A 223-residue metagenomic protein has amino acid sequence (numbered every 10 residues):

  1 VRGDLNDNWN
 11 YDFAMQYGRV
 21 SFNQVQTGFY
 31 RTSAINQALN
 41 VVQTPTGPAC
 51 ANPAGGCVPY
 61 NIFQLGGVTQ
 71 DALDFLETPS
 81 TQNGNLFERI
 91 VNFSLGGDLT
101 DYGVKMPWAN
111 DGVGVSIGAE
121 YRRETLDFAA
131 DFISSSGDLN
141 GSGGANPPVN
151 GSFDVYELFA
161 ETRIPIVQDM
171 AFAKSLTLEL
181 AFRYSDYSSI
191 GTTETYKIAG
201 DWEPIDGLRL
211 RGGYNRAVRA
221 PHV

Functional and structural regions predicted by a protein language model:
R2-Y156, G213-V223: Surface-exposed, low-complexity loop segments enriched in small/polar and acidic residues
A14, V25-R31, I35, N146-V223: Structural signature of Gram-negative outer-membrane beta-barrels, strongest in the C-terminal barrel of TonB-dependent
